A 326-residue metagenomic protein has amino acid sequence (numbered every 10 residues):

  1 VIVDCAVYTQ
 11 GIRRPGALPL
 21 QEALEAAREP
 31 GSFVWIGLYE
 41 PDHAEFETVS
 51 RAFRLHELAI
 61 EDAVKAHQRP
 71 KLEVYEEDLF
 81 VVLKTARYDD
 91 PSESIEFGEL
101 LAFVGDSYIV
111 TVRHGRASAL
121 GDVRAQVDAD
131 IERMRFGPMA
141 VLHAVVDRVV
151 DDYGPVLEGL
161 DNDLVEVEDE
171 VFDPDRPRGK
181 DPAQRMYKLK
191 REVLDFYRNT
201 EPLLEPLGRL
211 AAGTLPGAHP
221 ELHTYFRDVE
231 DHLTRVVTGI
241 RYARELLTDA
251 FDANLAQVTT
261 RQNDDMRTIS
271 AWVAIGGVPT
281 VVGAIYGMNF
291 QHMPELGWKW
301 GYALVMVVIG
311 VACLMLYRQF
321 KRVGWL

Functional and structural regions predicted by a protein language model:
V1-G239, E295, V323-L326: Peripheral, non-transmembrane regulatory/ligand-interaction domains of membrane transport proteins
D231-L326: Hydrophobic alpha-helical transmembrane segments and their immediately adjacent juxtamembrane loops
